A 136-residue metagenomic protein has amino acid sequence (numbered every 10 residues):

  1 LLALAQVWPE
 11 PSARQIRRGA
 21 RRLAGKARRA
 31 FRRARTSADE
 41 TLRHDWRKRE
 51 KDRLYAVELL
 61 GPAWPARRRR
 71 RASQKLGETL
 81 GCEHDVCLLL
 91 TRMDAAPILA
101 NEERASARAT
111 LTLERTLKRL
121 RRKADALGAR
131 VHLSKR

Functional and structural regions predicted by a protein language model:
L1-R136: Cationic, histidine-enriched alpha-helical/coil surfaces that engage anionic ligands
